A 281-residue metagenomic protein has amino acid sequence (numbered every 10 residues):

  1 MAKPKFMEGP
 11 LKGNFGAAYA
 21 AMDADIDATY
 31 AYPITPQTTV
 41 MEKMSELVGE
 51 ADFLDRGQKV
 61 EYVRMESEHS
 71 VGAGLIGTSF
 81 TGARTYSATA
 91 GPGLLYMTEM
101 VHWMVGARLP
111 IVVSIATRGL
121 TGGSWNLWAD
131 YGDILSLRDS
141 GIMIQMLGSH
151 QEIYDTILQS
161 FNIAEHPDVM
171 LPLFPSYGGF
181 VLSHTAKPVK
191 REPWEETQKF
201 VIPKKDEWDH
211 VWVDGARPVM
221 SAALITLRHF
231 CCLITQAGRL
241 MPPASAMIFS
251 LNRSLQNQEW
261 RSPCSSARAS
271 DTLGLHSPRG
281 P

Functional and structural regions predicted by a protein language model:
M1-S136, G141, L158, G178-F180: Thiamine diphosphate
G9-G16, A24, T35-E42, E66-A73 (+8 more regions): Conserved active-site and cofactor/substrate-binding residues in soluble primary-metabolism enzymes
G16-A18, S266-S277: Generic recognition of flexible, low-complexity loop/linker segments
T29, L275-P281: Short hydrophobic beta-strand segments
R56-V60, P172-T272: Conformationally flexible catalytic loops at phosphate/diphosphate-handling active centers
S79-Y86, R108-A116, L137, Q159-D168 (+2 more regions): Short secondary-structure transition/capping segments
A88-T89, A116-G122, G141-M146, P167-F174 (+1 more regions): A short, terminal or domain-edge coil/loop segment
L127-P172, S176-G179, P203, D209-H210: Conserved thiamine diphosphate
